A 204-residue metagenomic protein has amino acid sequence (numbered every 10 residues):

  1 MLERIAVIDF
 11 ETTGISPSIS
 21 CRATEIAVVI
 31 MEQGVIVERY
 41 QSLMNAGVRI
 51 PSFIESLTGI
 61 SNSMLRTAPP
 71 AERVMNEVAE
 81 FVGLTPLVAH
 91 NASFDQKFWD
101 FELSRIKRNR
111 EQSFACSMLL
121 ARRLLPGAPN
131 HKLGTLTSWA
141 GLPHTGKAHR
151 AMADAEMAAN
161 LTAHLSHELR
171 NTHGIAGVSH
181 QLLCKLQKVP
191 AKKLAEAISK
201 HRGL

Functional and structural regions predicted by a protein language model:
M1-Q112, P126-G127, H131-G146: Conserved non-catalytic scaffold segment of RNase H-like nuclease domains
T12-G14, L119, M157: Short, glycine/acidic-enriched loop or turn micro-motifs at the edges of active sites
V74, R122, E156-M157: Short Asp/Glu-rich motifs
F98, E156-N160: Short amphipathic alpha-helical face segments that pack within enzyme cores and frequently flank/anchor catalytic
N109-A121: Conserved beta-strand -> loop -> alpha-helix junction used to position metal-binding or nucleic-acid-contacting
A153: Acidic donor-binding loop at a coil-to-helix junction in glycosyltransferase catalytic cores that engages
A159-L204: Acidic two-metal-ion nuclease catalytic site recognized across multiple nuclease folds, prominently DnaQ/RNase D-T
